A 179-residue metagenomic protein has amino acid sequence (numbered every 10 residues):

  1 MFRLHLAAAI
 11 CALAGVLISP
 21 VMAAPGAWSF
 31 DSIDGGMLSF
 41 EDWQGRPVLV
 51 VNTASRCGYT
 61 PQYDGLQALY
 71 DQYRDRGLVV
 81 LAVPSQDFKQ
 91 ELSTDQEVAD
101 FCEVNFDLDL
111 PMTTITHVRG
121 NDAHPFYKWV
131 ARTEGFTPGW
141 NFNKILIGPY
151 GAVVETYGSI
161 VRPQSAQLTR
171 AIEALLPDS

Functional and structural regions predicted by a protein language model:
M1-L4: Positively charged n-region of N-terminal signal peptides that target proteins for export
A7-P20: Bacterial N-terminal signal peptides
V21-P25: Boundary at the C-terminal end of the N-terminal hydrophobic targeting segment
A27-P47, A68-Y73: A short beta-strand-turn-helix
Q44-V48, R74-V79, F106-P111, F142 (+1 more regions): Loop/turn elements at helix/coil->beta-strand transitions in domains of secreted/extracellular proteins
N52-R56: Amphipathic alpha-helical repeat scaffolds
Y59-A123: Structural microenvironment flanking redox-active thiols in thiol-disulfide oxidoreductases
P125-S179: Thiol-/selenol-based redox modules, centered on thioredoxin-like and closely related oxidoreductase domains
